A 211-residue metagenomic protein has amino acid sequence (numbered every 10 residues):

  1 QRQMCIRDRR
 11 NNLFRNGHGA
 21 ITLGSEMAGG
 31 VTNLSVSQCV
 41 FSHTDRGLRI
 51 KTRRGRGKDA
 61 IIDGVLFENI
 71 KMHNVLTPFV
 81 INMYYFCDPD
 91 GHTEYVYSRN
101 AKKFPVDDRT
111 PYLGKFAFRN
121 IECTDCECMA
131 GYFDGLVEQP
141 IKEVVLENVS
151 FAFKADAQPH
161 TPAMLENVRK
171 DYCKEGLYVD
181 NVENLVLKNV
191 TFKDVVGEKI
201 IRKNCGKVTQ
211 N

Functional and structural regions predicted by a protein language model:
Q1-I6: Short, small-residue-biased leader/transition segments that mark boundaries at the very start of proteins
R9, E26, G30-V31, V36 (+15 more regions): Parallel beta-helix/beta-solenoid
A20-T22, G47-R49, P78-V80, A130 (+2 more regions): Structural detector of coil-to-beta-strand junctions
L23-M27, I50-R54, I81-Y85, N120-E122 (+6 more regions): Active-site proximal loops enriched in glycine and acidic residues that flank catalytic Cys/His/Asp and coordinate
C39, I70-H73, N82-P89, E94-S98 (+3 more regions): Active/binding-pocket-proximal capping segment
H92-N120, Q158-D171: Generic long, charged, amphipathic alpha-helical segments
